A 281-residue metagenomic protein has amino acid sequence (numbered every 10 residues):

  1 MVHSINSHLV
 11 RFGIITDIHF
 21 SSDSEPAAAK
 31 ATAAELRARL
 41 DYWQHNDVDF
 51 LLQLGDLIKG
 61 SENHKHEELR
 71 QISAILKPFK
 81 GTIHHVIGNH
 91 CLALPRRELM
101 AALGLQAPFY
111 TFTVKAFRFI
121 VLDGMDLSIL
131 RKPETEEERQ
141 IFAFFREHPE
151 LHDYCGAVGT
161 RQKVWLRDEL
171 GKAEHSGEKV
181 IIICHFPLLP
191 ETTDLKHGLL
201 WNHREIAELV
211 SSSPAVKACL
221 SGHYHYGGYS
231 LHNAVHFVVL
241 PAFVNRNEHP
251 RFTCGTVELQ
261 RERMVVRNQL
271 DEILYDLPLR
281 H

Functional and structural regions predicted by a protein language model:
M1-H66, R70, R280: N-terminal active-site segment of His-dependent metallophosphoesterases
V2-S4, N63-S176, E205-A215, S230-R267 (+1 more regions): Extended active-site neighborhood of metal-dependent phosphoesterases/phosphodiesterases
I14-F20, Q53, R139-P149, F186-P187: Short, basic/glycine-rich phosphate-binding loops at helix/coil junctions that contact nucleotide phosphates
I14-T16, L51-D56, T82-N89, L122 (+3 more regions): Active-site neighborhood of phospho(di)ester-bond hydrolases with catalytic His/Asp-centered motifs
S22, G60-S61, L94, L189-T192: Short, solvent-exposed loop/turn segments at secondary-structure junctions
V48, G177-E178: Short, high-confidence coil segments that cap the C-terminus of an alpha-helix and link into the following beta-strand
L127-S128, F186-P190, Y226: Short, catalytically relevant binding-site loops at active-site mouths
F186, L195-I206: A solvent-exposed, acidic/Ser-Thr-rich amphipathic alpha-helical stretch
